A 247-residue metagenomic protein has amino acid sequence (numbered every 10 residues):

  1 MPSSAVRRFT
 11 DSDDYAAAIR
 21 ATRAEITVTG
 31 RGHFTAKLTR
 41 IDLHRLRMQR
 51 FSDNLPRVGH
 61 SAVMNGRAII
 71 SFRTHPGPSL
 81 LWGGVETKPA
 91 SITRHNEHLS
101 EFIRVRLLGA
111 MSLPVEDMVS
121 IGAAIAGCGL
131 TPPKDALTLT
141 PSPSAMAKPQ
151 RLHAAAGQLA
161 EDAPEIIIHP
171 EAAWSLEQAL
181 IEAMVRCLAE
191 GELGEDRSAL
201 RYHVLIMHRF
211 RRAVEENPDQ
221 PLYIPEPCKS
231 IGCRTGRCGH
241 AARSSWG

Functional and structural regions predicted by a protein language model:
M1-G66, I70-F72: N-terminal low-complexity or simple alpha-helical regulatory segments that function as activation/interaction modules
M1-H33, S79-P225, K229-T235, H240 (+1 more regions): Alpha-helical bundle regulatory/interaction domains
H75-P76: Extended, Lys/Arg-enriched charged tracts that mediate electrostatic binding to polyanionic substrates
